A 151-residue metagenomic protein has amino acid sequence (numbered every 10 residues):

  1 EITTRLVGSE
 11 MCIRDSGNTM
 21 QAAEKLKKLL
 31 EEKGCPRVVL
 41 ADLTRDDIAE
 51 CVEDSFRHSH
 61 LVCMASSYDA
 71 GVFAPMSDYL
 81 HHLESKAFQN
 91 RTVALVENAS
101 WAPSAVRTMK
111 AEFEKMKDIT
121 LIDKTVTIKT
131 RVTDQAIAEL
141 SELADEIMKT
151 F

Functional and structural regions predicted by a protein language model:
E1-G8, C12-I13: Single conserved hydrophobic/aromatic residue that forms the stacking wall/gate of nucleotide- or nucleobase-binding
I13-R14, N98: Structural motif
G17-M20: Glycine-rich phosphate/diphosphate-binding loop of Rossmann-like nucleotide-binding domains
E24-L43, C51-F151: FMN-binding flavodoxin-like domain, especially the glycine-rich phosphate-binding loop
D47: Conserved active-site histidine-acidic residue motif and adjacent donor-binding/catalytic loop of glycosyltransferases
